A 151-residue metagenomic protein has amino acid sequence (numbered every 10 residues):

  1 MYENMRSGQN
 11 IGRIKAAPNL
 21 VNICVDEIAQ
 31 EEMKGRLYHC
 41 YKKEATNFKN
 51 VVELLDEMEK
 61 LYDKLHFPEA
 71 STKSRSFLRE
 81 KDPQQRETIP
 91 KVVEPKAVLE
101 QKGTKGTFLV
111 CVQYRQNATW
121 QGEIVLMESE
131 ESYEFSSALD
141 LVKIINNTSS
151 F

Functional and structural regions predicted by a protein language model:
M1-I23, A29-E31, D56-A118, S150-F151: Intrinsic disorder/low-complexity detector
D26-K42, Q113-S129: Short aromatic-glycine-(Arg/Gly/Cys) micro-motifs in beta-strand/loop hairpins
K42-K49, E53-D63, E123-F151: Mixed-charge, glycine-accented linear interaction segment located at domain edges/termini
